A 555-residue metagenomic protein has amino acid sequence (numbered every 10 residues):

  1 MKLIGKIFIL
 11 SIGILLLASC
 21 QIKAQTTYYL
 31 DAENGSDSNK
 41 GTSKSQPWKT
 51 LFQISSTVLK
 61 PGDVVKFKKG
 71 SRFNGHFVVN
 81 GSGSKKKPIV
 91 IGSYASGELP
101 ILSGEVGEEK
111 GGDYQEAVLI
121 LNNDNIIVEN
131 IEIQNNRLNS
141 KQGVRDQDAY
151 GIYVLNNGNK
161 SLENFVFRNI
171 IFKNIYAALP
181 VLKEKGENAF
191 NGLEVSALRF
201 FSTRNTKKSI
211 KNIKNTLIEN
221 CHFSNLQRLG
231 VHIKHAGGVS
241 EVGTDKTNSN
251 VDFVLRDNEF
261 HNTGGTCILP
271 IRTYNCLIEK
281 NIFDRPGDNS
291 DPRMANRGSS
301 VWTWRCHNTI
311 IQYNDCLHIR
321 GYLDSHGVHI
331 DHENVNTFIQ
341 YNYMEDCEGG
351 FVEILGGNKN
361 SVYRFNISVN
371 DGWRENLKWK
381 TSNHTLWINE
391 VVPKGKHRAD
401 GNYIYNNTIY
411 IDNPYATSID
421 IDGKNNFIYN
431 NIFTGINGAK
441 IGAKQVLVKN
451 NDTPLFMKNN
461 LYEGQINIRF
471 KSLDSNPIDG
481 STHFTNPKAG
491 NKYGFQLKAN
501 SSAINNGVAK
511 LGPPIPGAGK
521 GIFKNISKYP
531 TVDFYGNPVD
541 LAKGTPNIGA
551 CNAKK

Functional and structural regions predicted by a protein language model:
M1-Q25: Bacterial Sec-dependent N-terminal signal peptides
T27, T57-S103, L119-E132, K160-I171: Beta-solenoid repeat scaffold
L30, I91, L102, F484-T485 (+2 more regions): Bulky hydrophobic/aromatic "packing anchor" residues in well-ordered structure
L30-K68, R72, A117, S501 (+2 more regions): Acidic Gly/Asp/Thr-rich repetitive segments characteristic of extracellular carbohydrate-active and adhesion proteins
E33-D37, G70-R72, G83, Y94-E98 (+4 more regions): Acidic glycine-/aspartate-rich tracts in secreted/extracellular proteins
S36-G41, L99-I101, G111, N491-G494 (+1 more regions): Short, solvent-exposed loop/turn elements at domain surfaces
H76, G104, E108-I120, Q134-L162 (+4 more regions): Glycine- and acidic/polar-rich repeat regions and solenoidal domains
K492-G494, S501-K555: Surface beta-loop-beta hairpin patches that serve as ligand-binding interfaces in beta-rich domains
